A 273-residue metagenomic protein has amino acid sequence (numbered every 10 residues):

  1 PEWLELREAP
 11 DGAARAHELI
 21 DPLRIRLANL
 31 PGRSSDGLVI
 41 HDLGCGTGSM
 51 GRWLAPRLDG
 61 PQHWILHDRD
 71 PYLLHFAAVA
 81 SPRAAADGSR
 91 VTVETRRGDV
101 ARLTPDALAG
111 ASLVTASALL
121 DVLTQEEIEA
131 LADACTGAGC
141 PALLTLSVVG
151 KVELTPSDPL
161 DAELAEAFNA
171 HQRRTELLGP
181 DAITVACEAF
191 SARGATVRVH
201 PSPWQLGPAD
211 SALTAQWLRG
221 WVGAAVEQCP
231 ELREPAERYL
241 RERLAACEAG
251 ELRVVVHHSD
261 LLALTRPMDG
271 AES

Functional and structural regions predicted by a protein language model:
P1-G32: Class I SAM-dependent methyltransferase Rossmann-like catalytic core, especially the SAM/SAH-binding loop
S35-G46: Conserved class I S-adenosyl-L-methionine
M50, L54-R102: Class I SAM-dependent methyltransferase SAM/SAH-binding core
R102-L108: Short conserved loop adjoining the S-adenosyl-L-methionine
T115: A conserved beta-strand element that flanks and buttresses the S-adenosyl-L-methionine
V122-C135: A short, conserved alpha-helix within the catalytic core of class I
C140-S202: Conserved catalytic/acceptor-binding region of the Class I
R198-A249: C-terminal helical/coil "lid" or tail adjacent to the Rossmann-like core of SAM-dependent
